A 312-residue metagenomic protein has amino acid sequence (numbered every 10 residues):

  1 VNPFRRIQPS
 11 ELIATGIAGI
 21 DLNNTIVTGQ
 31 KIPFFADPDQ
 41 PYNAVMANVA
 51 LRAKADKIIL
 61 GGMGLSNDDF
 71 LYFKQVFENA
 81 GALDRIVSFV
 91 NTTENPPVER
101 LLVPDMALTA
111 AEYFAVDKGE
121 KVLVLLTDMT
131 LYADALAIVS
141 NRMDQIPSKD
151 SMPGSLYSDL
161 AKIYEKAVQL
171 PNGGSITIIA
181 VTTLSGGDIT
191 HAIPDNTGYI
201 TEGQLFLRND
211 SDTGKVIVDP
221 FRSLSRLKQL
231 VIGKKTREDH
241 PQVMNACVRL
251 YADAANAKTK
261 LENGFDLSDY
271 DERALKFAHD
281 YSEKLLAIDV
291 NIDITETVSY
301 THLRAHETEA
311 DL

Functional and structural regions predicted by a protein language model:
V1-Q30, D84-T92, E99: P-loop NTPase nucleotide-binding/switch module
G29-A47: Glycine-rich phosphate-binding P-loop
P41-Y42, V49, A53-D56, M63 (+1 more regions): Conserved P-loop NTPase nucleotide-binding/switch module
A44-D84: Conserved P-loop
N67-A110, R142-P147: Nucleotide-state-sensitive switch-loop elements of NTP-binding domains
G187-N256: Conserved P-loop NTPase
L224, K235-V298: Long, well-ordered amphipathic alpha-helical subdomains in the mid-to-C-terminal portions of large enzyme subunits
T301-T308: Conserved small/polar residues in nucleotide/adenosyl-binding loops
